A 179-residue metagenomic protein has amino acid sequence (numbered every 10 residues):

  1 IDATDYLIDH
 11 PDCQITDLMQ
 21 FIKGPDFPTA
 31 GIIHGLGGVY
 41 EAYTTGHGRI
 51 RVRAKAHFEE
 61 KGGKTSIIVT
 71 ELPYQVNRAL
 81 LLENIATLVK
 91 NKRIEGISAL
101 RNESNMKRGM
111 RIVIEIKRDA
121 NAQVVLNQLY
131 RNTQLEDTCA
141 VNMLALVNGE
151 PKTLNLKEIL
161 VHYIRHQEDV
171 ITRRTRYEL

Functional and structural regions predicted by a protein language model:
I1-L179: C-terminal interaction appendages of subunits in large macromolecular complexes
